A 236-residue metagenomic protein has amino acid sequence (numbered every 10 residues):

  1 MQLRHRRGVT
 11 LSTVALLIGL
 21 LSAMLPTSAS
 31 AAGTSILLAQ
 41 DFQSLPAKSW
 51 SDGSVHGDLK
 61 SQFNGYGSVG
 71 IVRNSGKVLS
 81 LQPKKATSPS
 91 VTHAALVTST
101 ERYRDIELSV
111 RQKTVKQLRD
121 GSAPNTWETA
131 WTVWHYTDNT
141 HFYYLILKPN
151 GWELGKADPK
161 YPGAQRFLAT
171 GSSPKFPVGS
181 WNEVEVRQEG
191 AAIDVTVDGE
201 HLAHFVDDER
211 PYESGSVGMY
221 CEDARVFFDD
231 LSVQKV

Functional and structural regions predicted by a protein language model:
Q2-A31: Secretory targeting and sorting signals
F42, D229-V233: Extracellular beta-strand elements of beta-rich domains used for carbohydrate recognition/degradation or cell-matrix
F42, L108-V110, G179-E189, I193-V195: Short tryptophan-centered beta-strand motifs in secreted/extracellular beta-sheet-rich domains of glycan-recognition
P46-L81: Extracellular glycan-recognition surfaces and repeat-rich motifs
P83-D158: Secretory/extracellular carbohydrate-interaction modules and structurally similar beta-sandwich "look-alikes"
H93-E101, T170-F176, V217-G218: Beta-strand-rich interaction surfaces with strong enrichment in secreted/lumenal proteins
K160-E183: Short, aromatic/His-centered strand-loop micro-motif at the edge of beta-sheets
T196-S216, C221: Short, solvent-exposed beta-strand-to-loop segments that form ligand-recognition rims of beta-rich domains
